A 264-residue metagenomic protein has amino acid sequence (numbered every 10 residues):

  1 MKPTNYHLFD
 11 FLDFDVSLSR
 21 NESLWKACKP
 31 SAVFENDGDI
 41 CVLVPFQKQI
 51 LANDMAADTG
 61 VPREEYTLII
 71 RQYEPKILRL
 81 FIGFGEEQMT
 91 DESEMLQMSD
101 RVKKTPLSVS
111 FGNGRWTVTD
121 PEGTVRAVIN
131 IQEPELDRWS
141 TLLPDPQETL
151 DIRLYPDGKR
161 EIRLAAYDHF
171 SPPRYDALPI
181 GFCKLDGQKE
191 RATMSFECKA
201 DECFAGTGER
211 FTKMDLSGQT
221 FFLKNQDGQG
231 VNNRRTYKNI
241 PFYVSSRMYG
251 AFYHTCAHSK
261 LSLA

Functional and structural regions predicted by a protein language model:
M1-D13, N21-L24, V44-L51, G60-R63 (+2 more regions): Catalytic and substrate-binding clefts that recognize carbohydrates or anionic sugar/phosphate headgroups
F11-E35, I40: N-terminal, polar/Ser/Thr-rich
N36-G38, Q72-R79: Residue-level recognition of beta-strand termini and adjacent short loop/turns
